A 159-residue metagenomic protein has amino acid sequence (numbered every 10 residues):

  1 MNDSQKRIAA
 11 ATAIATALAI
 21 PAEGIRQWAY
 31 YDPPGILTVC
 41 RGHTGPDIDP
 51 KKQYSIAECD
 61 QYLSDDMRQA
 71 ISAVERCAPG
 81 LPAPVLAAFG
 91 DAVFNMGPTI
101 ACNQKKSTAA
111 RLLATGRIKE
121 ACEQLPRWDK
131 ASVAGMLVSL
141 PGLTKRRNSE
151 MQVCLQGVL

Functional and structural regions predicted by a protein language model:
M1-G35, H43-I48, Y54-S64, I71 (+1 more regions): Long, amphipathic alpha-helical surface segments
Q69-K106: Active-site nucleophile-His-acid catalytic modules used for acyl/amide transfer and hydrolysis across diverse enzymes
